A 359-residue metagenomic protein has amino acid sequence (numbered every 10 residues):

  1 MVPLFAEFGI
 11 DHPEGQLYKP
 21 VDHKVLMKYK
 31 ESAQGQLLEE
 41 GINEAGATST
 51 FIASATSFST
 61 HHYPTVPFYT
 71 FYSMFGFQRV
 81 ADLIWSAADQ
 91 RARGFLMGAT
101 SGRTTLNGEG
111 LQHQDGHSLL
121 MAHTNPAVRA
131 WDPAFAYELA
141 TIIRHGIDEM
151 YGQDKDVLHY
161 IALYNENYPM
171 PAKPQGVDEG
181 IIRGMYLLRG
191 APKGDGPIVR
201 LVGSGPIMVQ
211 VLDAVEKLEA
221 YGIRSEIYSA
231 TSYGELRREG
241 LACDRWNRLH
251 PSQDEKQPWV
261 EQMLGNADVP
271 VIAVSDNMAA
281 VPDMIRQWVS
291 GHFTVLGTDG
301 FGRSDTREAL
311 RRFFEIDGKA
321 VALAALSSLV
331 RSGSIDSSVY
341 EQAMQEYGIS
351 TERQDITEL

Functional and structural regions predicted by a protein language model:
V2-T124, E138-R144, L212, P282-D283 (+1 more regions): Thiamine diphosphate
L26-M27, T104-D115, H123, A130 (+2 more regions): Thiamine diphosphate
